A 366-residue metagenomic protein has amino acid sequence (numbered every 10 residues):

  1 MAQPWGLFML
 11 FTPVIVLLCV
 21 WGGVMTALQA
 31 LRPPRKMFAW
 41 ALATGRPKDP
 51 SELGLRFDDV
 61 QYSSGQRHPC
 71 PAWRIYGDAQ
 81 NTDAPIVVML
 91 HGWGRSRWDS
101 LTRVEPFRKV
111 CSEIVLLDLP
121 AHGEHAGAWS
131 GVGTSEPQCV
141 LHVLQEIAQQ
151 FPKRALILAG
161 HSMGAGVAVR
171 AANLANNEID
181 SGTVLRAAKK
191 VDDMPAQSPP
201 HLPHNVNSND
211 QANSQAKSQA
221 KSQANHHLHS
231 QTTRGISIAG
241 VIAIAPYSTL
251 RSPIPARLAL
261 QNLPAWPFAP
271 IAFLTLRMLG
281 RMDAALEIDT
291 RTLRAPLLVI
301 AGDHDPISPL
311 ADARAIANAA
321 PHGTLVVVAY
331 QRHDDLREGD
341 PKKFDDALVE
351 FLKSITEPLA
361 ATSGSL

Functional and structural regions predicted by a protein language model:
G6-Y62: An N-terminal hydrophobic leader/cap segment in hydrolases
W93-P106: The serine-hydrolase catalytic nucleophile loop
R108-A126: Conserved alpha/beta-hydrolase
H122-F151: Catalytic nucleophile-loop/oxyanion-hole region of alpha/beta-hydrolase and closely related hydrolase-like folds
N173-D180, T232-D283: Hydrolase active-site cap/lid region
T292-L293, V299-A301: Short beta-strand/loop motif that positions the catalytic acidic residue of the alpha/beta-hydrolase fold
P306-D312: Conserved alpha/beta-hydrolase "acid-adjacent" motif
Q331-D345: Catalytic histidine-centered segment of alpha/beta-hydrolase-like enzymes
